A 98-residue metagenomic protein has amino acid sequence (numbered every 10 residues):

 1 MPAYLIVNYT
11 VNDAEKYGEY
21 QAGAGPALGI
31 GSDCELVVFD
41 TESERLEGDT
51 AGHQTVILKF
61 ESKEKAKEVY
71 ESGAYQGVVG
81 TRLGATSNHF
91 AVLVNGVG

Functional and structural regions predicted by a protein language model:
M1-I57, E61-E71, N95-G98: Short S/T/G/P-rich N-terminal loop/turn motif that feeds into the first structured element of a domain
A66-H89: C-terminal structural segments of small proteins and small subunits
